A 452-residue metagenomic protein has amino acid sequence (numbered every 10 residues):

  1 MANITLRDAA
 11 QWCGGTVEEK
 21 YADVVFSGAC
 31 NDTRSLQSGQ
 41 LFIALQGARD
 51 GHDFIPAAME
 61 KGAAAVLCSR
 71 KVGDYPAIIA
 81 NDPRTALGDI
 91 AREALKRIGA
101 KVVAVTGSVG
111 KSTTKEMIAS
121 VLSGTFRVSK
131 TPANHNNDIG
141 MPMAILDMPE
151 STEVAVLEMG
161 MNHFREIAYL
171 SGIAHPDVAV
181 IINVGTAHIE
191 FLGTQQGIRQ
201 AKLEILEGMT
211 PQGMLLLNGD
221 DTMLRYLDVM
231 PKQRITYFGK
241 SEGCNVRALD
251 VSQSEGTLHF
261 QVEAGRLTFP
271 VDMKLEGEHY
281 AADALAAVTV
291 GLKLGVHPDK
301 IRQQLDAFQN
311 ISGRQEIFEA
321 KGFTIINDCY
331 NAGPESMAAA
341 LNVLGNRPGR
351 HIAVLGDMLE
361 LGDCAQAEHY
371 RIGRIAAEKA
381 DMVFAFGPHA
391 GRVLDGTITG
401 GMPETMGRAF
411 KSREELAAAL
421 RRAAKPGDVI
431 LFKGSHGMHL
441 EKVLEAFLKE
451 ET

Functional and structural regions predicted by a protein language model:
M1-D89, G345-G349, I375-E378, M382-P388 (+2 more regions): N-terminal leader/targeting and accessory segments in enzymes
D8-Q11, A86-M214, G219, R225-Q233 (+2 more regions): Phosphate-binding loop of NTP-binding sites
A10-C13, C68-Y75, V180-T324, G349 (+2 more regions): Acidic, Mg2+-coordinating active-site environments of NTP-dependent enzymes
A48-R49, I311, C329-M402: Active-site beta-alpha connecting loops in nucleotide-dependent enzymes
I78-D82, M406-L416: Short acidic-hydrophobic, aromatic-tinged amphipathic segments that line or gate anion-handling sites
V105, S312-R314, G437, E441-V443: ATP-dependent carboxylate/acyl-activation modules
